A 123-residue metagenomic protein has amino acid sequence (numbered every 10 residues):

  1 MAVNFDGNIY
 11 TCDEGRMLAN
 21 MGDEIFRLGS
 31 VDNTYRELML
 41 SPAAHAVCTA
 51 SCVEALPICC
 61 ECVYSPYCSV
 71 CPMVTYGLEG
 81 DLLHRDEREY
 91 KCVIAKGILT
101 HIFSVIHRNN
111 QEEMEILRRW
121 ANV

Functional and structural regions predicted by a protein language model:
V3-N4: Short, acidic, Ser/Thr-enriched surface-loop or helix-capping motifs
G15-V63: C-terminal accessory region of radical SAM enzymes
N20, S30, E54-V123: Radical SAM enzyme core and accessory elements
